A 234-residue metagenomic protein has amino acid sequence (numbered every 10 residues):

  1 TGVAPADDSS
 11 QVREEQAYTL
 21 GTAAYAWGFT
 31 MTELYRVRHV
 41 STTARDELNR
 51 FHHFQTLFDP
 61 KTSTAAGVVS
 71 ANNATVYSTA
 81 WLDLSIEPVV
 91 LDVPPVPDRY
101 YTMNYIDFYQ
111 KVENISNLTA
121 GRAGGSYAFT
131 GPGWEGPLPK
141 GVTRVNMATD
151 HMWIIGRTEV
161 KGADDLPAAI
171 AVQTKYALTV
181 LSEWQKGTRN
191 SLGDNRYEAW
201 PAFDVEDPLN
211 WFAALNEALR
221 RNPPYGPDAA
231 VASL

Functional and structural regions predicted by a protein language model:
G2-L234: A compositional/structural signature for long, glycine/proline-rich flexible linkers and loops on extracytoplasmic
